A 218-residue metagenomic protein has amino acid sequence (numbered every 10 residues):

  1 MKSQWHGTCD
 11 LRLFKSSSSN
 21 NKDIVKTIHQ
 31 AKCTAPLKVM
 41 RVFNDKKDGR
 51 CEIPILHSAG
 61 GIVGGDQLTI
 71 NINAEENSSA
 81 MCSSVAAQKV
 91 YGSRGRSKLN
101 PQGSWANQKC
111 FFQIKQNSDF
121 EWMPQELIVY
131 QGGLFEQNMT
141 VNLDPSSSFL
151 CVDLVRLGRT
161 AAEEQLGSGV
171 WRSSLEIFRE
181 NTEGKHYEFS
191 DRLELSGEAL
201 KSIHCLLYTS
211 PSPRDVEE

Functional and structural regions predicted by a protein language model:
M1-E126, Q131, N138: N-terminal, charged/glycine-rich beta-strand/loop interface patches
N77, D144-S146: Outer-membrane beta-barrel channels and translocator barrels
S93-G95, P145, S173-L175: Short, intrinsically disordered/low-complexity patches at protein termini and at juxtamembrane boundaries
E126-V129, L134-E136, F149, D153-L207: Short acidic-hydrophobic catalytic motif
T140-N142: Conserved catalytic-core segments centered on acid/base and nucleophilic motifs
S146-C151, E218: Short amphipathic alpha-helical segments with coiled-coil-like heptad repeat character
Y208-E218: Single conserved hydrophobic/aromatic residue that forms the stacking wall/gate of nucleotide- or nucleobase-binding
